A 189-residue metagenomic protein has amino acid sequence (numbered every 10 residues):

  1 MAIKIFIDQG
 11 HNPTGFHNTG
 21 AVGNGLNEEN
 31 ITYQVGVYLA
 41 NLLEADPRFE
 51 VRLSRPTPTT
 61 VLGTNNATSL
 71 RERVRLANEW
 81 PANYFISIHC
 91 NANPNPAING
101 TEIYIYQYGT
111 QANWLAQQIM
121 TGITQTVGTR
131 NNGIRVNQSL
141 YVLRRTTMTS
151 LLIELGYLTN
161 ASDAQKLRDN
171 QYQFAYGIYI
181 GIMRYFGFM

Functional and structural regions predicted by a protein language model:
A2-T101, I105-W114: Catalytic-core regions of hydrolytic enzymes
I3-D8, H17, R75, W80 (+3 more regions): Active-site-adjacent mobile loop/cap segments within catalytic or ligand-binding domains
L26, Y104-Q107, G122-Q125, Q171-F174: Short, low-complexity, polar/charged sequence segments that are solvent-exposed and flexible
V37-R48, N78-A82, M120-G128, Y172 (+2 more regions): Sec-exported extracytoplasmic/periplasmic mature domains
R48, G100, N131, T147-T149: A generic structural signal for alpha->beta connector loops
T110-V136: Active-site-adjacent substrate-binding region of metalloamidase/peptidase-like peptide-processing proteins
